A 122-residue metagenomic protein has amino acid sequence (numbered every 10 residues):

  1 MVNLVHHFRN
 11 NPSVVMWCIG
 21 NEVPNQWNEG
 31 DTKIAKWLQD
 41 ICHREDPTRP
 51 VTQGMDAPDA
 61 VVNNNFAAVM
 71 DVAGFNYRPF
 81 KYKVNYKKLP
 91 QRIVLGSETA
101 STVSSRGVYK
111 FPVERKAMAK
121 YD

Functional and structural regions predicted by a protein language model:
M1-D122: Substrate-binding/catalytic cleft of secreted carbohydrate-active enzymes, primarily glycoside hydrolases
